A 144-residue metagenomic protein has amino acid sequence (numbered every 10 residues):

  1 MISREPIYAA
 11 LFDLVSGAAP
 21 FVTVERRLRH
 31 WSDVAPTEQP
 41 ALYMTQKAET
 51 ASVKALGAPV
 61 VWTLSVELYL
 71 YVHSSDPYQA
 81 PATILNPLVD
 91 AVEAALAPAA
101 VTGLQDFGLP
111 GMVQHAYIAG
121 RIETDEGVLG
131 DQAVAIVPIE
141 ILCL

Functional and structural regions predicted by a protein language model:
M1-T37, K47-L144: Charged, amphipathic alpha-helical segments and their flanking helix caps
